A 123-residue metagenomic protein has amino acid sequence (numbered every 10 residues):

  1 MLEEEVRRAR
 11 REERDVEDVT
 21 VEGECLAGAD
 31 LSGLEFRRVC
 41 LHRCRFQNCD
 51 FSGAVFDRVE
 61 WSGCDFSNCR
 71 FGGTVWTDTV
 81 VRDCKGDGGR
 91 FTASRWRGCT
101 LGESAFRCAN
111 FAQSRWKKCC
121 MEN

Functional and structural regions predicted by a protein language model:
M1-N123: Tandem repeat scaffolds
